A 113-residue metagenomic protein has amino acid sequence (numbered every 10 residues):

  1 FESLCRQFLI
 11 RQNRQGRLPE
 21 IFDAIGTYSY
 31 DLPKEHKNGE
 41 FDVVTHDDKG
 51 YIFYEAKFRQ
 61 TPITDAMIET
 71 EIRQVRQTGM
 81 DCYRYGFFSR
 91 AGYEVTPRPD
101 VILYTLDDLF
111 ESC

Functional and structural regions predicted by a protein language model:
F1-C113: A cross-kingdom feature that marks ATP-driven nucleic-acid transaction machinery
